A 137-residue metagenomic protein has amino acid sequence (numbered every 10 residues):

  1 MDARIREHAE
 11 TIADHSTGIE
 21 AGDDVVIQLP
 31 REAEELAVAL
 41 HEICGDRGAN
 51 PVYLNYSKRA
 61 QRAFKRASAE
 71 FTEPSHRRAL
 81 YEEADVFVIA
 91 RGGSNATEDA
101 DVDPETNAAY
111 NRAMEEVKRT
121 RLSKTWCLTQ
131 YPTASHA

Functional and structural regions predicted by a protein language model:
M1-A137: Active-site bordering "gate/hinge" segments that shape substrate access to catalytic or cofactor-binding pockets
